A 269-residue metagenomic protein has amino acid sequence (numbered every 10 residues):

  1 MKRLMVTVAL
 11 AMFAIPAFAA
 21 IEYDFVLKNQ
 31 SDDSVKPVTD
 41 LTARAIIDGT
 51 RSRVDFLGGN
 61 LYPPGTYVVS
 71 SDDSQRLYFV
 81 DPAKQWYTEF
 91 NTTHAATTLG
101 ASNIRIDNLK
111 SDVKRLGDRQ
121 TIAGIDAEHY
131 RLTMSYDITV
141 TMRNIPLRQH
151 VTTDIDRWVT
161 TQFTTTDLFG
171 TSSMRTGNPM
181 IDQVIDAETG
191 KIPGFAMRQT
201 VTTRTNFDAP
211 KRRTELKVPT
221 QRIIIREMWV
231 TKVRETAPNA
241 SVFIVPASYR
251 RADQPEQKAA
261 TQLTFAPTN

Functional and structural regions predicted by a protein language model:
M1-L4, G124: Positively charged n-region of N-terminal signal peptides that target proteins for export
L4-F13: Sec-dependent N-terminal signal peptides
F13-A19: Sec/Tat signal peptide C-region and signal peptidase I cleavage site
A19-N269: Extended soluble regions of mature proteins
